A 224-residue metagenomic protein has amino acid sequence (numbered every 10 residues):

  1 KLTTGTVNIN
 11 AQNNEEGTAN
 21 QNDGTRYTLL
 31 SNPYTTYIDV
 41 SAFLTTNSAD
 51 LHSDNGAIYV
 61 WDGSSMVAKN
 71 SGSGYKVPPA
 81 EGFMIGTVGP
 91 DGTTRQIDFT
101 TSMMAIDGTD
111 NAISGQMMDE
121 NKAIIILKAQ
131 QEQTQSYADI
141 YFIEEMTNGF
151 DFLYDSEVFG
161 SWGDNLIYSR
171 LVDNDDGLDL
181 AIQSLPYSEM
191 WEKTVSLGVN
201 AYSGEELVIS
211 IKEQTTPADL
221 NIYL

Functional and structural regions predicted by a protein language model:
L2-Y223: Compositionally biased Ser/Thr/Gly- and acidic/asparagine-rich, proline-interspersed low-complexity stretches
